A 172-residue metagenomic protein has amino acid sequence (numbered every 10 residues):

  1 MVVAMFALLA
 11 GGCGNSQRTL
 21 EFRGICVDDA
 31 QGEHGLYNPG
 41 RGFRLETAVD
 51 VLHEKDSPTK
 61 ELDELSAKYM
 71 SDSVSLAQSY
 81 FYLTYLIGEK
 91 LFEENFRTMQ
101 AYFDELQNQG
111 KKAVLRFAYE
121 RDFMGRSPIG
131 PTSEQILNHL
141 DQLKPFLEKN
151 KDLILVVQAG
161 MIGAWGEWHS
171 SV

Functional and structural regions predicted by a protein language model:
M1-L8: Bacterial N-terminal signal peptides
A10-G12: C-terminal motif of bacterial Sec signal peptides marking the signal peptidase cleavage site
R18-L76, Y80-Y82: Boundary/entry segment of secreted carbohydrate-active catalytic domains
L62-E120, S133-Q135: Aromatic-lined substrate-binding rim segments of carbohydrate-active enzymes
G88-L91, G125-T132, V172: Second-shell loop/turn segments in exported
N95, D104-Q107, Q135-D141, P145-K149 (+1 more regions): Short, surface-exposed basic-aromatic patches at helix termini and helix-loop junctions that form
V114-G125, L143-V172: Active-site groove signature of glycoside hydrolases
P128-H139, Q158: Long, hydrophobic, well-ordered secondary-structure blocks that form the structural core and pocket-lining surfaces
